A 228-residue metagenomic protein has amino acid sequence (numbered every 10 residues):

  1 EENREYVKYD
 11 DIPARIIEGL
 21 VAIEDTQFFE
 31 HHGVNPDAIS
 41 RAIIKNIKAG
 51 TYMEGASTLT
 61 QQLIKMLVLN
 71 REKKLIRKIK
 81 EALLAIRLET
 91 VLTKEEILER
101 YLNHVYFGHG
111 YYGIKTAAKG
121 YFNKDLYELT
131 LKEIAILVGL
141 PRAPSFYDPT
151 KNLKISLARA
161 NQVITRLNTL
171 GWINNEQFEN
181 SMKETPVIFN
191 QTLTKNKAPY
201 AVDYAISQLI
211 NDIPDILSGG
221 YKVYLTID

Functional and structural regions predicted by a protein language model:
E1: Mature N-terminal segment immediately following signal peptide/propeptide cleavage in secreted/periplasmic
R4-Y9, I227: Short, polar/charged loop or turn motifs at beta-strand boundaries
K8-L59, K115: Flexible, acidic/glycine-enriched loop-and-adjacent beta/alpha segments that face the extracytoplasmic/periplasmic side
T51-D228: Non-catalytic, structured segments within soluble enzyme domains
